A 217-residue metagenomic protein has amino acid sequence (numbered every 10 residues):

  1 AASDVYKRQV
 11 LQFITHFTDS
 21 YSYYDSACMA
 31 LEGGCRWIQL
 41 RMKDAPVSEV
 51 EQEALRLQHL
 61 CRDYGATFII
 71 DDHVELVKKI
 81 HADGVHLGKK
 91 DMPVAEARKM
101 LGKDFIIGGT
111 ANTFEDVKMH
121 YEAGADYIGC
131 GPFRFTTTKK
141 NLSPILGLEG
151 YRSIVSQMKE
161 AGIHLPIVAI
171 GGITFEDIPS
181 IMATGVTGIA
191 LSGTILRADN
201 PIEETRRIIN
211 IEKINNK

Functional and structural regions predicted by a protein language model:
A1-Y6: Short, small-residue-biased leader/transition segments that mark boundaries at the very start of proteins
R8-S22, I107-T110, A169: Active-site mouth loops of central-metabolism enzymes
I14-H16, W37-E49, Q58-L60, Y64-V94 (+2 more regions): Catalytic beta/alpha-barrel core
I38, V77, H120, I128 (+4 more regions): Conserved, mostly hydrophobic/aromatic
Q39-E49, P132-S143: Glycine-rich, proline-tolerant flexible connector loops at the mouths of alpha/beta enzymes
E51-I69, K89, A97-N112, P144-V168 (+1 more regions): Alpha-helix-loop-beta-strand connector modules within alpha/beta enzyme cores
F68, H73-D83, N112-G124, V168 (+2 more regions): Catalytic cores of alpha/beta
K89-E96, G129-L142, I178, M182-T205: Glycine-rich phosphate-binding active-site loops on the catalytic face of alpha/beta enzymes
